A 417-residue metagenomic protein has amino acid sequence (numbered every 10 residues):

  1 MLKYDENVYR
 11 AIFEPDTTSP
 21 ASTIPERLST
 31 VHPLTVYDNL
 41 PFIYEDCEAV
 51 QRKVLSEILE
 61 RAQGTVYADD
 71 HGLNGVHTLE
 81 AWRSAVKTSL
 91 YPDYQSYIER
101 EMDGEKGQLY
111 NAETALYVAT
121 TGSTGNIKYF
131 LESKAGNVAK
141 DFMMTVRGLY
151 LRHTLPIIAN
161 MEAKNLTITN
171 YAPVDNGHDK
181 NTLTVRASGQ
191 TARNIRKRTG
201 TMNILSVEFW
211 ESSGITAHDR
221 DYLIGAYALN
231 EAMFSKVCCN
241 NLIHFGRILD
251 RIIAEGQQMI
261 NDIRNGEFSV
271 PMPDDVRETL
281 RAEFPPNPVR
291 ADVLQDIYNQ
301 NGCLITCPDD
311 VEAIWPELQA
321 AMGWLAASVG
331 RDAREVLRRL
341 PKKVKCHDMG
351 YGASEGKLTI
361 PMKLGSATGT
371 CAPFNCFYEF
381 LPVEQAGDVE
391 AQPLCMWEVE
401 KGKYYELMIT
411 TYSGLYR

Functional and structural regions predicted by a protein language model:
M1-A119, G125-D292, I297-A320, G330-R331: Nucleotide 5′-phosphate-binding alpha/beta core
D296-T306, V311-R417: Conserved AMP-binding/adenylate-forming
